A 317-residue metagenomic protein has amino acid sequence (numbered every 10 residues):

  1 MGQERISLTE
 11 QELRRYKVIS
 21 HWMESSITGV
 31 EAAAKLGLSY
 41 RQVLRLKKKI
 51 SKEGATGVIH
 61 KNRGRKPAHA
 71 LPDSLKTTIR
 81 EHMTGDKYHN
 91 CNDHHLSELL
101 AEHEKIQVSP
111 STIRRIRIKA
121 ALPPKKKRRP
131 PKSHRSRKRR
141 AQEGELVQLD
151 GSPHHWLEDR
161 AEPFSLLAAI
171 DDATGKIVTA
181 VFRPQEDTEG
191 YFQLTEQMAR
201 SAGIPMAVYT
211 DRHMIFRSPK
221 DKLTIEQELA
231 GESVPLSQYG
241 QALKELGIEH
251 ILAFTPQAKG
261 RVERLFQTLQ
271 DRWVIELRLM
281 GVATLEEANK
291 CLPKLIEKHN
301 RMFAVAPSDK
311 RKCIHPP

Functional and structural regions predicted by a protein language model:
M1-Q3, T9, S20, G29-T84: Short, basic alpha-helical/linker "hinge" immediately adjacent to a nucleic-acid-recognition surface
E10-Y16: Short alpha-helical elements of helix-turn-helix
V18, A32, V43-L46, G54 (+12 more regions): Mobile genetic element proteins and their domesticated derivatives, centered on retroelements and DNA transposons
W22-E24, K87: Short amphipathic helical patch at the helix-1/turn junction of helix-turn-helix
G54-H155, E226-V234, C313-P317: Basic, flexible linker segments flanking DNA-binding modules in nucleic acid-interacting mobile-element proteins
E102, I106-Q107, I118-I177, P184-M206 (+1 more regions): Mobile-element integrase/transposase regions, centering on the N-terminal DNA-binding/Zn-coordinating module
A199-G231, F254-P256: Acidic/histidine-rich, metal-coordinating catalytic segments
E232, Q238-P316: Charged alpha-helix within mobile-element recombinases
